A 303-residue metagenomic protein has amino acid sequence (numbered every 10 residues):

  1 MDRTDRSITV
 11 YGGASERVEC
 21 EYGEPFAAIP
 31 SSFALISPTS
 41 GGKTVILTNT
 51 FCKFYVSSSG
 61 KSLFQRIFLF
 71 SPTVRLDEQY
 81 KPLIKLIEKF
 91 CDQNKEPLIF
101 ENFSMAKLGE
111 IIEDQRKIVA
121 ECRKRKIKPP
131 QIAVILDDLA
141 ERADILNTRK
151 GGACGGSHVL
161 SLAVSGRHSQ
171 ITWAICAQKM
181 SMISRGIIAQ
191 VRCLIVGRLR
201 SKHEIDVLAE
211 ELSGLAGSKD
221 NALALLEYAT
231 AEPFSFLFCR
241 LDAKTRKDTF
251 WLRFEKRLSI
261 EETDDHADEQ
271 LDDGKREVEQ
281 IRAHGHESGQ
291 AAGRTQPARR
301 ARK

Functional and structural regions predicted by a protein language model:
M1-S37, Q93, A231-K303: Conserved P-loop NTPase motor module
E19, F33-S57, K61-S62, P72-L76 (+1 more regions): Conserved P-loop NTPase motor cores
I67: An amphipathic, basic-hydrophobic helix/alpha-beta surface used to engage anionic, phosphate-rich ligands or surfaces
Q79-F90: Short, aromatic/basic amphipathic alpha-helical patches
L86, I111-D114, E277: Charge-rich, solvent-exposed alpha-helical interaction surfaces
K89-I99: Short, charged loop segments at secondary-structure junctions
F100-E101, L252: Generic detection of short hydrophobic beta-strand segments and adjacent strand-loop junctions
D206-A243: P-loop/Walker A phosphate-binding loop and immediately adjacent motor/lid segment at beta-alpha junctions
